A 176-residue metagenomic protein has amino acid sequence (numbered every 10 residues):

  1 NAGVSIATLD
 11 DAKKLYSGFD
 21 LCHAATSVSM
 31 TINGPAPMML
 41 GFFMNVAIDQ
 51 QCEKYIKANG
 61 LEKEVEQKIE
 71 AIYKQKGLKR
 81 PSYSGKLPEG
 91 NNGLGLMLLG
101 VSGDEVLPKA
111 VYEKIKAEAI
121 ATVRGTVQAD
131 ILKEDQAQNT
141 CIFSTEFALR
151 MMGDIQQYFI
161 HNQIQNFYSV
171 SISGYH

Functional and structural regions predicted by a protein language model:
N1-H176: Catalytic alpha/beta active-site cores
